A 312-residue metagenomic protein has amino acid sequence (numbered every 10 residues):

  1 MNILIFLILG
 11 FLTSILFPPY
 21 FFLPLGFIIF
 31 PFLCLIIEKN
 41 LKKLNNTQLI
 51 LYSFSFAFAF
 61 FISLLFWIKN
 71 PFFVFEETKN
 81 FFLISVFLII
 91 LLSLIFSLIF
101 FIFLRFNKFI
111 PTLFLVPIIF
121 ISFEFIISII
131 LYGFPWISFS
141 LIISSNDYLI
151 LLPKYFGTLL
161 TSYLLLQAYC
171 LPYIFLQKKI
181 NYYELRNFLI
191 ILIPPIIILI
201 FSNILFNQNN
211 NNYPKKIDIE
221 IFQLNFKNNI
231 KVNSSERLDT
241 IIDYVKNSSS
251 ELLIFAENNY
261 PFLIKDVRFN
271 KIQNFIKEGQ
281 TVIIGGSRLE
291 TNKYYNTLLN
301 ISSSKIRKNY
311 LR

Functional and structural regions predicted by a protein language model:
M1-F206: Membrane-embedded alpha-helical bundles of multi-pass enzymes that act on lipidic or dolichyl-linked glycan substrates
N203-R312: Soluble catalytic regions of membrane-associated enzymes that act on cell-envelope and secretory-pathway components
